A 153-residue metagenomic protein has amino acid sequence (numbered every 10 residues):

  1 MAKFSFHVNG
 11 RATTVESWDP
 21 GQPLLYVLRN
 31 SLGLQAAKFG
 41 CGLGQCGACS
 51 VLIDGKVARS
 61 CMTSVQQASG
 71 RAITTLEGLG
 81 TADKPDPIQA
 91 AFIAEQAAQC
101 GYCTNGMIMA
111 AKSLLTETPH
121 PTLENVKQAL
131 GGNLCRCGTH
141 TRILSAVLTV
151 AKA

Functional and structural regions predicted by a protein language model:
M1-A153: Signature of N-terminal electron-transfer/Fe-S-associated modules in redox systems
